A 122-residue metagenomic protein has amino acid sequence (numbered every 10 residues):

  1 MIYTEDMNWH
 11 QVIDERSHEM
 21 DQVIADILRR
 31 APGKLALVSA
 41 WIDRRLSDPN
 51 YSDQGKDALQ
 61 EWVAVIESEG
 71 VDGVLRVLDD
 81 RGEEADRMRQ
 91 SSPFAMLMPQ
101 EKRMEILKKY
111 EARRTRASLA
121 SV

Functional and structural regions predicted by a protein language model:
M1, M7, M20, M88 (+2 more regions): Detector for methionine-enriched segments
I2-I66: The feature represents the first ordered module of a protein
D53-K102: Amphipathic protein-protein interaction modules
E101-V122: Long, highly charged low-complexity segments enriched in Glu/Asp and Lys/Arg with interspersed Ser/Thr
